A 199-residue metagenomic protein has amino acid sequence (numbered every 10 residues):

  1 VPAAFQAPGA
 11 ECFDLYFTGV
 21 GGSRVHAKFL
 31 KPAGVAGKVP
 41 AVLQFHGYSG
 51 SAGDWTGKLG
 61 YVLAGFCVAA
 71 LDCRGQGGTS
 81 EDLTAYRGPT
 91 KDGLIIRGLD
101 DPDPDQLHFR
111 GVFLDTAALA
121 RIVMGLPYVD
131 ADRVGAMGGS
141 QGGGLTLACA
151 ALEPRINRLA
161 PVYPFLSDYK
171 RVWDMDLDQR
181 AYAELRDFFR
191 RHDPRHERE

Functional and structural regions predicted by a protein language model:
P2-G37: N-terminal cap/lid segment of alpha/beta-hydrolase-fold proteins
V20, F45-G50: Active-site glycine-rich loops that stabilize anionic/oxyanionic intermediates across multiple enzyme folds
A27, G37-G47, V68: Short beta-strand element of the alpha/beta-hydrolase
G53, K58-G60, A64-L114, R171: Cap/lid segment of the alpha/beta-hydrolase catalytic domain
H108, S140-G144: Active-site loop->helix "elbow" adjoining a glycine-rich segment at hydrolase catalytic centers
L119, R133-G135, R158: Residue in the alpha/beta-hydrolase core beta-strand immediately N-terminal to the catalytic nucleophile
Y128-S140: Alpha/beta-hydrolase fold nucleophile elbow
L145-H196: Hydrolase active-site cap/lid region
